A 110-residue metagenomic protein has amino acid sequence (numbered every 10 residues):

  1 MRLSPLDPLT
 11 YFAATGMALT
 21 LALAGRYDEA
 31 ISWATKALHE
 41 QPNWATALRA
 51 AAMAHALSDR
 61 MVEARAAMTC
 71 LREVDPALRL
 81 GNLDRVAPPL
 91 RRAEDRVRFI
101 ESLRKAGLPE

Functional and structural regions predicted by a protein language model:
M1-E110: Alpha-helical protein-protein interaction modules
